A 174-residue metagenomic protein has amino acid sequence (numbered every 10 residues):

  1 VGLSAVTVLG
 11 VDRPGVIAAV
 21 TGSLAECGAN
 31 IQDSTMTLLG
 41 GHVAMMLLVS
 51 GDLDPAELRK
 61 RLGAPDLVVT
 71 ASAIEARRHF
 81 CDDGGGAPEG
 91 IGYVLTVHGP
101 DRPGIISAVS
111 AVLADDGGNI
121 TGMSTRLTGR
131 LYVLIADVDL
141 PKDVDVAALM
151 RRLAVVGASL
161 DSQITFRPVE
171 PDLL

Functional and structural regions predicted by a protein language model:
V1-L174: A conserved regulatory-domain signal marking ACT and ACT-like small-molecule sensing domains and adjacent regulatory
